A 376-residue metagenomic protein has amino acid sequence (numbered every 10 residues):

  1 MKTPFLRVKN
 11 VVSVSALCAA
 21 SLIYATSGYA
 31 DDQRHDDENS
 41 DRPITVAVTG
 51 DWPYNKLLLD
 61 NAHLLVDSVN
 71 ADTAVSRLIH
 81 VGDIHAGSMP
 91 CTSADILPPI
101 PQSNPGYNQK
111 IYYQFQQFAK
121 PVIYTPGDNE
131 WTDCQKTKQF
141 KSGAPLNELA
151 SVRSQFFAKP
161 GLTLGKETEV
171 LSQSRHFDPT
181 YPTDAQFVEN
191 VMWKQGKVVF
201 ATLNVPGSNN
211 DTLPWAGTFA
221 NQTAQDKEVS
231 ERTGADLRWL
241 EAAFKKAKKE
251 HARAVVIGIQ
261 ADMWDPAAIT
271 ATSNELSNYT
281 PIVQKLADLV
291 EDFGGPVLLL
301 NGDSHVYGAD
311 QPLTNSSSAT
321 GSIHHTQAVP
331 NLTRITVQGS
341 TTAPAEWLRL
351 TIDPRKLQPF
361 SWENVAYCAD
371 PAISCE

Functional and structural regions predicted by a protein language model:
K2-S15: Bacterial N-terminal signal peptides that target proteins for export
A20, A25-S27: N-terminal signal peptide c-region/cleavage motif recognized by signal peptidases
D31-N104, A252: N-terminal active-site segment of His-dependent metallophosphoesterases
N39, S68-R77, K194, A201 (+1 more regions): His/acidic metal-ligating clusters that form di-metal
V48-G50, R77-D83, P121-G127, G258-I259 (+2 more regions): Active-site neighborhood of phospho(di)ester-bond hydrolases with catalytic His/Asp-centered motifs
N55-K56, A86-M89, P126-Q135, S208-L213 (+3 more regions): Active-site environment of divalent metal-dependent phosphoester hydrolases
D95-R232, T314-P354: Extended active-site neighborhood of metal-dependent phosphoesterases/phosphodiesterases
W347-E376: A short C-terminal boundary segment appended to hydrolase-like catalytic domains
